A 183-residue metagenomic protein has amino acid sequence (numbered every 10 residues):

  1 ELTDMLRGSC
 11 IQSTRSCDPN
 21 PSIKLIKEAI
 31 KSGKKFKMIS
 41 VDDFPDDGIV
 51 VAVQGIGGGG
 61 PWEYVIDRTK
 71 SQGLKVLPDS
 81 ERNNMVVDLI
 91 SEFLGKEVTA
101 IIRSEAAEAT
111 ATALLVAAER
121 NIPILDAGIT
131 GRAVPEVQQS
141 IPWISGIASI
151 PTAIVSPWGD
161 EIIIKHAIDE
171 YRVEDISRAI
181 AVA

Functional and structural regions predicted by a protein language model:
E1-A183: Non-transmembrane, aqueous-exposed alpha-helical and coiled segments at domain scale
